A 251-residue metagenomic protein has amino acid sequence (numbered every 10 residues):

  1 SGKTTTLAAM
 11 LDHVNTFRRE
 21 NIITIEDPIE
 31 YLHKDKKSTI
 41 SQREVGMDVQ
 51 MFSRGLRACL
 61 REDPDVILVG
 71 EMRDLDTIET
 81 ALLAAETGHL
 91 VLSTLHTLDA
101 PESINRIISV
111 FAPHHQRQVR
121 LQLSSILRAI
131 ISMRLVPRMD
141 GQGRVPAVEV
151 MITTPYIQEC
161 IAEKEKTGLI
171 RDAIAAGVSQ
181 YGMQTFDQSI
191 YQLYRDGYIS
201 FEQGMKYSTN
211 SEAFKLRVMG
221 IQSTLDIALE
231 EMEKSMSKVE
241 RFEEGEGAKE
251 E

Functional and structural regions predicted by a protein language model:
S1-E251: Short, flexible helix-loop junctions that flank or precede catalytic/ligand sites
